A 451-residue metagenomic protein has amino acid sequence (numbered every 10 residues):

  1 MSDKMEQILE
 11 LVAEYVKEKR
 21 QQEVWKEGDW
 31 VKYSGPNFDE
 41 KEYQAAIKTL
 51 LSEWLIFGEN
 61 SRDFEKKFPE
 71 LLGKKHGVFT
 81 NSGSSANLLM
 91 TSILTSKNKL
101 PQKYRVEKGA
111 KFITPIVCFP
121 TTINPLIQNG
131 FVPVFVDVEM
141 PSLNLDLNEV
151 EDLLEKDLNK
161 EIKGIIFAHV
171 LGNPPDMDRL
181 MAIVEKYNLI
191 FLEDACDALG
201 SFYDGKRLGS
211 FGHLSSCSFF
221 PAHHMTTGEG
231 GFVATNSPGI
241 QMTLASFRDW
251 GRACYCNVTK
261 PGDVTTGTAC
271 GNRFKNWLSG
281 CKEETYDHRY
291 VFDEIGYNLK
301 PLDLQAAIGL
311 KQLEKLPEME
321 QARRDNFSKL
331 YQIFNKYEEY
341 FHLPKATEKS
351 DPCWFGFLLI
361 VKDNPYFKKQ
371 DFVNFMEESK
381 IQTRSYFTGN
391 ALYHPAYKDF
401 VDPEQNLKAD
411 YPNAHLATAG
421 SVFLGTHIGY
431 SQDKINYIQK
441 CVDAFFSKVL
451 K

Functional and structural regions predicted by a protein language model:
M1-W54, D293, G425: N-terminal "arm"/small-domain region of PLP-dependent enzymes with the aminotransferase-like
L11, Y15, S61-K66, K74-G77 (+8 more regions): PLP-dependent aminotransferase class I/II
W54, E59-K111, P125-I127, F135 (+1 more regions): Phosphate-binding glycine-rich loop
I116, F135-E139: Short beta->alpha connector loops at strand-helix junctions that form conserved, small/polar/Pro-enriched
V117-I123: Conserved coil-to-alpha-helix start sites within the AMP-binding
G130: Structured binding elements
P141-T227, F232-M242: Active-site phosphate-binding strand-loop segment of PLP-dependent enzymes
